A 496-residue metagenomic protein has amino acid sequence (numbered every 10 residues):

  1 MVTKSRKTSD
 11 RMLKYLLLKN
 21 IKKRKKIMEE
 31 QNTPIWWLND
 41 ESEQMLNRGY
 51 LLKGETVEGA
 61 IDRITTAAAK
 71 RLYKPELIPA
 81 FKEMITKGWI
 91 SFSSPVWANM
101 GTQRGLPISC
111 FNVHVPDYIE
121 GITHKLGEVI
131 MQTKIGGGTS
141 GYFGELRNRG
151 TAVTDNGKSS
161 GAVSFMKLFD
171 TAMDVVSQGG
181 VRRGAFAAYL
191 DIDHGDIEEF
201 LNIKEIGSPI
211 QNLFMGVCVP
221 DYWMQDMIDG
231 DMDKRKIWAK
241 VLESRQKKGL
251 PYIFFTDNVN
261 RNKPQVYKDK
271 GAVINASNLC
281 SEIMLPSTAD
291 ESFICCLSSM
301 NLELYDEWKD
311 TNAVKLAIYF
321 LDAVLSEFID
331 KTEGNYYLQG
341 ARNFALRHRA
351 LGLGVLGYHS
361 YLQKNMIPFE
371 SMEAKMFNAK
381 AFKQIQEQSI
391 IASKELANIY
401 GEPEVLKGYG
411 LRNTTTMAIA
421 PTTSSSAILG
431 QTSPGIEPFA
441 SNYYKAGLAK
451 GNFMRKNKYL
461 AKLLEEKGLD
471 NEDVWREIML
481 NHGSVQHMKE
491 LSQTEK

Functional and structural regions predicted by a protein language model:
T3-K7, L13-K496: Extended catalytic cores of very large enzyme megasubunits
